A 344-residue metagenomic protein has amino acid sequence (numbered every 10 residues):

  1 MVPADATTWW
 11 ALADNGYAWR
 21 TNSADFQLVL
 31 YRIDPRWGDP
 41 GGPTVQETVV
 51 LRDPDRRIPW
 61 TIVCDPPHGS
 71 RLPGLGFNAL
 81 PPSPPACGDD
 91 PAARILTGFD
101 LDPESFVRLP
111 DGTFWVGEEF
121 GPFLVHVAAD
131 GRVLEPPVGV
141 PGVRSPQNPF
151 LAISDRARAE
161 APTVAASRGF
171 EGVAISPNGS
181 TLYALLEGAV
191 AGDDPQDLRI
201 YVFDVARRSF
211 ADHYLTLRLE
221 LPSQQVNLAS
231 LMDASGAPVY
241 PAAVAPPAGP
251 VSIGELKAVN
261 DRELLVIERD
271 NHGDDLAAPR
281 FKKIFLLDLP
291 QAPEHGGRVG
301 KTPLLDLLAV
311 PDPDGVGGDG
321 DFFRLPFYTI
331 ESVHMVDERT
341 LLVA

Functional and structural regions predicted by a protein language model:
M1-A344: Sequence/structural signature of beta-propeller domains
